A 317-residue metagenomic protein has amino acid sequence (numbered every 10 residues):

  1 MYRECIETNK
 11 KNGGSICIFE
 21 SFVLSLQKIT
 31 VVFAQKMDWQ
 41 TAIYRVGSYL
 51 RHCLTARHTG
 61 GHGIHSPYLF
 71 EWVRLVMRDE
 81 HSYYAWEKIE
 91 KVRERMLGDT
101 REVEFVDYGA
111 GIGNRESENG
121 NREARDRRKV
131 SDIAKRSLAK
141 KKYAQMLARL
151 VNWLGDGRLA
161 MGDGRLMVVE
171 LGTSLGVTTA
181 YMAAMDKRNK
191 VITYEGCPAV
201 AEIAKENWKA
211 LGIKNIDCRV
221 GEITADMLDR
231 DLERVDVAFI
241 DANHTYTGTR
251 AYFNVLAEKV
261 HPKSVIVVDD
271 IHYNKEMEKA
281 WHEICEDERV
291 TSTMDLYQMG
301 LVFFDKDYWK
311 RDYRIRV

Functional and structural regions predicted by a protein language model:
K10, I18-F19, G162: Intrinsically disordered, low-complexity segments enriched in serine/threonine/proline/glycine and often basic
G13: Extended, charged/glycine-rich binding lobes that contact polyanionic ligands
V23-F239, N243-V265, I271-V317: A short alpha-helical cap/connector motif
